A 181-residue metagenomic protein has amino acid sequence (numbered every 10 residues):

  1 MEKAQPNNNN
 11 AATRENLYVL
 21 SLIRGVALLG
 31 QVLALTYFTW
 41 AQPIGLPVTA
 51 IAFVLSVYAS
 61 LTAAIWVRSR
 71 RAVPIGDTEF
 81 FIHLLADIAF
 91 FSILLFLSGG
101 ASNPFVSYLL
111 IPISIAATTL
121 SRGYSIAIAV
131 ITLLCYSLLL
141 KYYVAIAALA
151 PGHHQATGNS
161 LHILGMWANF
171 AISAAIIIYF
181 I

Functional and structural regions predicted by a protein language model:
M1-E15: Short, Lys/Arg-rich, polar N-terminal cytosolic tail immediately upstream of the first transmembrane signal-anchor
A11-V26: N-terminal membrane topogenic signal
L17, L29, L33-L55, R71-E79 (+1 more regions): Alpha-helical transmembrane segments and their interfaces in multipass membrane proteins
F38, R68, I93-L97: Membrane-helix exit/interface motif
L55-S60, L85-A89, P104-P112, L164-I172: Membrane-embedded alpha-helical segments of multi-pass membrane proteins, especially the transmembrane helices
V57-V73: Canonical alpha-helical transmembrane segments
F80-F96, A101-Y142: Alpha-helical transmembrane segments of integral membrane proteins
